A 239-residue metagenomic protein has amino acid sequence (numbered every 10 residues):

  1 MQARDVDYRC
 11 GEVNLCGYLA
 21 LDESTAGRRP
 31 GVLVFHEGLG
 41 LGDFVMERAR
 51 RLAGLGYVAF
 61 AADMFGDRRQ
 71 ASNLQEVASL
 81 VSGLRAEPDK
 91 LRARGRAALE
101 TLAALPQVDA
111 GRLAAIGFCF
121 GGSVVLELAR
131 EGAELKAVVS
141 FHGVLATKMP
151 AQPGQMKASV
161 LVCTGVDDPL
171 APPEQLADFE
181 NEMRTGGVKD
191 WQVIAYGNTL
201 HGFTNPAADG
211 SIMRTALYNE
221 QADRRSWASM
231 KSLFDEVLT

Functional and structural regions predicted by a protein language model:
D5-Q107, T204-N219: Serine-hydrolase catalytic machinery in alpha/beta-hydrolase-like enzymes
P106-F118: Alpha/beta-hydrolase fold nucleophile elbow
A115-G117, F141, C163: Short beta-strand immediately N-terminal to the catalytic nucleophile in serine-hydrolase-like folds
G117-G121, V125: Gly/Ala-rich beta-loop-alpha elbow adjacent to hydrolase catalytic centers
E134-V144: A conserved short beta-strand
M156, V162-T164: Short beta-strand/loop motif that positions the catalytic acidic residue of the alpha/beta-hydrolase fold
D167-A171, H201-G202: Acidic catalytic loop of the alpha/beta-hydrolase fold
V188-T239: C-terminal catalytic histidine-bearing segment of alpha/beta-hydrolase fold enzymes
